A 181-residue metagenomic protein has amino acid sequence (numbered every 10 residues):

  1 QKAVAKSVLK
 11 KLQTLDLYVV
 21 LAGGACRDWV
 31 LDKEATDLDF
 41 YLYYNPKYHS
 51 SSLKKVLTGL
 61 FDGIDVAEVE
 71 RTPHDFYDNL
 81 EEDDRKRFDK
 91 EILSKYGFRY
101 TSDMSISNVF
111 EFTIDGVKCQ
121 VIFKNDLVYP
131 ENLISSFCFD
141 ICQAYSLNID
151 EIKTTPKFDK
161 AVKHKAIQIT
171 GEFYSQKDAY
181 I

Functional and structural regions predicted by a protein language model:
Q1-I181: Catalytic cores of the polymerase beta-like nucleotidyltransferase superfamily and closely associated nucleotide
